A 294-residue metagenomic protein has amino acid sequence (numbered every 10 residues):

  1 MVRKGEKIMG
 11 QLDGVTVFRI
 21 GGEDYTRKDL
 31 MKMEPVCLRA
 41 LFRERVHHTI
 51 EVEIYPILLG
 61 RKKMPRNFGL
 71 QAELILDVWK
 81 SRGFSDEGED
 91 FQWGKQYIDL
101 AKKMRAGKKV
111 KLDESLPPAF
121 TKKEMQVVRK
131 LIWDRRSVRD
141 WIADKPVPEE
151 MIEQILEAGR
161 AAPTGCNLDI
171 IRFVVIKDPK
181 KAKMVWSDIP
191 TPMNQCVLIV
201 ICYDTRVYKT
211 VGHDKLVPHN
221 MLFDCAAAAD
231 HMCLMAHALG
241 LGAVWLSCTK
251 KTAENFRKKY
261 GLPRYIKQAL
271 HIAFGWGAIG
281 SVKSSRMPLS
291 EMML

Functional and structural regions predicted by a protein language model:
V2-L294: Acidic, surface-exposed loops and disordered segments
